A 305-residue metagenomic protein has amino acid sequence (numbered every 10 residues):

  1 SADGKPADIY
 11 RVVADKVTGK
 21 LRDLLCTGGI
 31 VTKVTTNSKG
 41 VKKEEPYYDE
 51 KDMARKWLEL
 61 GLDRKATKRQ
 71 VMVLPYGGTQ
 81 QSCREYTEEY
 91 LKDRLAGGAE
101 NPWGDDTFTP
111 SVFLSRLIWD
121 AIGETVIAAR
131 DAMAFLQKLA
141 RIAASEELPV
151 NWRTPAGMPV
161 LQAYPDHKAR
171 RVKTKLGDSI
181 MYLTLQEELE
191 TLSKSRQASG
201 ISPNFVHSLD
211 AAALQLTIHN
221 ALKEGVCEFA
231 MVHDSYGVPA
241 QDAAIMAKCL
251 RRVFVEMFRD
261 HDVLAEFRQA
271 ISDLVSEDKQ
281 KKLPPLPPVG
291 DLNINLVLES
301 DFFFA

Functional and structural regions predicted by a protein language model:
S1-A305: Conserved catalytic core of nucleotide polymerization and phosphodiester-bond processing enzymes
